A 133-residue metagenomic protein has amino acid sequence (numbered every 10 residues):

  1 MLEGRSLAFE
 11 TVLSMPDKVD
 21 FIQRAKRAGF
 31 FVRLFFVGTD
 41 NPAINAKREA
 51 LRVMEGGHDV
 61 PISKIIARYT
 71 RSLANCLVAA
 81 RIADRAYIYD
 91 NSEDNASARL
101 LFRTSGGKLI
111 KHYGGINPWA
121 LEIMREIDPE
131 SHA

Functional and structural regions predicted by a protein language model:
M1-V37, S72, Y87: Glycine-rich phosphate-binding loop used to anchor ATP phosphates in small-molecule kinases, encompassing both
S14, G38-I44, E93-N95: Conserved nucleotide-binding/hydrolysis micro-motifs of P-loop NTPases
K26-E55: A contiguous binding-surface segment within folded domains or other stable secondary-structure elements
R48-A133: Conserved GTP-binding G-domain of TRAFAC-class P-loop NTPases and closely related GTPase folds
